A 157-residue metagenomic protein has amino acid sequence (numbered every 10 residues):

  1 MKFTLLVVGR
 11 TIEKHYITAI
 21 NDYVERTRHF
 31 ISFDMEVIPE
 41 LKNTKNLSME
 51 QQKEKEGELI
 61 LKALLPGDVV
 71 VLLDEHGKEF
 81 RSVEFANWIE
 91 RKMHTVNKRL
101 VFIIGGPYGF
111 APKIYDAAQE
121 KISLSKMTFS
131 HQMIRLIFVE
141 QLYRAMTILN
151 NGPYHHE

Functional and structural regions predicted by a protein language model:
M1-T27: N-terminal beta1-alpha1 ligand-phosphate binding loop
K2, K98-F102: Loop/turn-to-beta-strand initiation segments
L6, D34-E36: General small-molecule cofactor/ligand-binding pocket signal
T11, E75-K78, G106-G109: Short glycine-rich anion-binding loops that position phosphate/pyrophosphate groups of nucleotides and phosphorylated
I17-I20, S82-A86, Y115, R135: Conserved strand-to-helix beginnings and helix N-cap segments that scaffold or border functional pockets
S32, P39-K98: S-adenosyl-L-methionine/SAH cofactor-binding core of RNA-modifying enzymes
G105-G106, A117: Proline/glycine-rich low-complexity loops and linkers
P112-H156: Structured adenosyl-cofactor binding patch, chiefly the S-adenosyl-L-methionine
